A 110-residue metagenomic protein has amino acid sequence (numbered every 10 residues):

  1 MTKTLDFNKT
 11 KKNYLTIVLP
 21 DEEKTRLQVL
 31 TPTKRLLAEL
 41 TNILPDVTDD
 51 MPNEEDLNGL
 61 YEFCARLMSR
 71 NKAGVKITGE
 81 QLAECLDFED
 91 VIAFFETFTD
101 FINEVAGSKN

Functional and structural regions predicted by a protein language model:
M1-K11: Extended acidic low-complexity intrinsically disordered regions
Y14-V18: Residue-level detector of beta-strand face positions
L19, E23-N110: Short, surface-exposed, charged amphipathic helix/loop patches that serve as local interaction elements
